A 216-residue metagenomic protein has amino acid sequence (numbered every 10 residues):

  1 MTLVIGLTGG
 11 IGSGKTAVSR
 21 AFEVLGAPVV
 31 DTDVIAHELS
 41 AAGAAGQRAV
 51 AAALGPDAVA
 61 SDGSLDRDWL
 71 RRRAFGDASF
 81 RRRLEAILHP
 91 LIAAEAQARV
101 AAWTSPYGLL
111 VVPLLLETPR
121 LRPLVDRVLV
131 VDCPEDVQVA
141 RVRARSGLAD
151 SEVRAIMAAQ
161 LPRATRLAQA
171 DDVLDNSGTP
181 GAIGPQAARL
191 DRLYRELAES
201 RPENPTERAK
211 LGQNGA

Functional and structural regions predicted by a protein language model:
M1-L65, A188, R192-A216: Glycine-rich phosphate-binding loop of ATP-dependent small-molecule kinases
G14, D33, L84, L109 (+3 more regions): Residue-level signal for inorganic ion chemistry
P28, R127, D171-D172: Well-ordered beta-strand positions
V34-H37, C133-D136, A155-A158, P180: Short, acidic/turn-prone active-site loops that include or flank metal/cofactor- and phosphate-binding residues
V34-Y107: ATP-dependent small-molecule kinase phosphotransfer cores that center on conserved nucleotide phosphate-binding segments
Q47-A51, E135-R143, D150, R154: An amphipathic alpha-helix signature
A94-A102, G108-A144: ATP-dependent NMP and nucleoside kinases share a basic, alpha-helical "lid"
R122-P123, A144, L148-L197, R201-E203 (+1 more regions): Small-molecule kinase domains that catalyze NTP-dependent phosphoryl transfer to phosphate-bearing small molecules
